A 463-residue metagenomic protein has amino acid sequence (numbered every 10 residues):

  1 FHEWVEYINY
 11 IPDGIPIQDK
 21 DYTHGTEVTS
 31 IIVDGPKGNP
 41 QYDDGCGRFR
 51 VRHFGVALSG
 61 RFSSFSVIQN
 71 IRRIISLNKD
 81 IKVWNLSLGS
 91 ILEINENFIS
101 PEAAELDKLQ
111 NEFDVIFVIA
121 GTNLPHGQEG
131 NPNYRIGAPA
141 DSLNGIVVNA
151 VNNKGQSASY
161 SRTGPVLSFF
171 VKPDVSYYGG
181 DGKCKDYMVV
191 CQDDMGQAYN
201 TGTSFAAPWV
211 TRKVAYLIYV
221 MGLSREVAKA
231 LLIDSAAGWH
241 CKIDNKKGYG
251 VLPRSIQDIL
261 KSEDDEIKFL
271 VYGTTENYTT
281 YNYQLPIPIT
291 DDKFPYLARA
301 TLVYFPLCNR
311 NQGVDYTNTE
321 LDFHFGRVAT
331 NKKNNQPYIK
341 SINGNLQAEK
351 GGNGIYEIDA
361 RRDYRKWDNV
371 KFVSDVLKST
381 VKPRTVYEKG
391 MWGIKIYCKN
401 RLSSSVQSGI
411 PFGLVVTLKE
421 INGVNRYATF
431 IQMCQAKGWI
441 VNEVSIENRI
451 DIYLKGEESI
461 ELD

Functional and structural regions predicted by a protein language model:
F1, R135-A215: Extracellular S/T/G-rich loop segment that most often corresponds to the catalytic His/Ser-adjacent loop
F1-G35, P40-R48, D80-V83, G351-K366 (+3 more regions): Active-site core segment of subtilase-fold serine proteases
F1-I11, I15-S64, D114, S142-N144 (+3 more regions): Subtilisin-like serine protease catalytic core
V56-A138, A198-T201, F205: Substrate-binding/access-modulating region of protease and related hydrolase catalytic domains
Y219-L297: C-terminal subdomain of the subtilisin-like protease fold in secreted/lumenal serine endopeptidases
L297-K366, L414-V416: Extended low-complexity, serine/threonine- and proline-enriched intrinsically disordered segments
Y316-A329, P383-D463: C-terminal edge strands of extracellular/lumenal beta-sandwich accessory domains
Q336-S404: Noncatalytic accessory or regulatory domains flanking protease catalytic cores in secreted, cell-surface, and selected
